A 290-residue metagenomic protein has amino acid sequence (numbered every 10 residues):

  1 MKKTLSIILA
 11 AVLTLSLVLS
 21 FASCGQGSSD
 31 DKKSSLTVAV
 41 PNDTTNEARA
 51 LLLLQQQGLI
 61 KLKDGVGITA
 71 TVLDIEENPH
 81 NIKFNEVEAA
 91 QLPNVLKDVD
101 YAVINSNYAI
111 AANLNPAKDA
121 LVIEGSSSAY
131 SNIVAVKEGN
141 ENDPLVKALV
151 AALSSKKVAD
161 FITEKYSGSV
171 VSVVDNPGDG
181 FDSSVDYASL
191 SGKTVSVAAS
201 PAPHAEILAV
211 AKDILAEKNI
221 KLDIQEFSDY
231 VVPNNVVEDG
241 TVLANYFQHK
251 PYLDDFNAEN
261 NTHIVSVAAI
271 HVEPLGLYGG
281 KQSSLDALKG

Functional and structural regions predicted by a protein language model:
L19-K33: Bacterial lipoprotein signal-peptidase II cleavage site
S34-A39, L190-A202, I220-E226: Short, well-ordered beta-strand elements
A48, L52-I60, D64-L73, P201-E226 (+1 more regions): Short, polar/charged alpha-helical segment
A48-L51, Q55, L145, A151-V174: Periplasmic-binding protein-like
V66-N94, I224-N235: Short helix-initiation/N-cap motifs at beta->coil->alpha
E88-A89, K97-D100, I104-I110, P201-A202 (+3 more regions): Beta->alpha turn/N-cap motifs
D98, A111-I123, D255-V267: Ligand-binding "clamshell"
Y130-A148, P274-A287: A bilobed periplasmic-binding-protein/Venus flytrap-type ligand-binding module shared by bacterial periplasmic
